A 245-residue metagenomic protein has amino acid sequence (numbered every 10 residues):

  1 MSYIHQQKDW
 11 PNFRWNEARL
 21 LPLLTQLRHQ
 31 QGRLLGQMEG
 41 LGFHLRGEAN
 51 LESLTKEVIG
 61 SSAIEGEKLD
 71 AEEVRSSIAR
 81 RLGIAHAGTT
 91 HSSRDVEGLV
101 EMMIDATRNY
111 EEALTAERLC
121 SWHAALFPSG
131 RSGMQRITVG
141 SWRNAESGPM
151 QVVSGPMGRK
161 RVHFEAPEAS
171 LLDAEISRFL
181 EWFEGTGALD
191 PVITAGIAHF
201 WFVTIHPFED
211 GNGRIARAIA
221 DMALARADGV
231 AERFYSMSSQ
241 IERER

Functional and structural regions predicted by a protein language model:
M1-R245: FIC/Doc superfamily catalytic core
